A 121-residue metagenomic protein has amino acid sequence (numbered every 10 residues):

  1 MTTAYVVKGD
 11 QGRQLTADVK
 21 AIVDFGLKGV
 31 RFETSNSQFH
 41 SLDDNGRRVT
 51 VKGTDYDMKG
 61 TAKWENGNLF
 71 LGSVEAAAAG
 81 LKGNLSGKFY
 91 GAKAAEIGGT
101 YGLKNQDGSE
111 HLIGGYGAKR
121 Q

Functional and structural regions predicted by a protein language model:
M1-Q121: Mature soluble binding/inhibitory domains
